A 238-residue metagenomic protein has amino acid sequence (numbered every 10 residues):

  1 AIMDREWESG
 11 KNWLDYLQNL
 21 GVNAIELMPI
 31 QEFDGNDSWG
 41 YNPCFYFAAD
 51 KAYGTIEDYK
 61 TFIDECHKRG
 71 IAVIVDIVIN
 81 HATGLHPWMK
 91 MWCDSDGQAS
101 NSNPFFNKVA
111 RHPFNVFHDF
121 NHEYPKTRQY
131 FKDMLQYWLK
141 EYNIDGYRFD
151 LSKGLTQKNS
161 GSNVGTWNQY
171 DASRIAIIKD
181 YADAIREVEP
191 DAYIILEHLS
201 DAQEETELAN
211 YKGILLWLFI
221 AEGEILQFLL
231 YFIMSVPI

Functional and structural regions predicted by a protein language model:
A1-N143, L151-Y170, Y181-E187: Substrate-binding/active-site clefts of carbohydrate-active enzymes
Q31, Y41, H67-I71, L151-I238: Active-site-proximal helices and loops of the catalytic beta/alpha 8
Y147: Active-site capping/gating regions of soluble enzymes
